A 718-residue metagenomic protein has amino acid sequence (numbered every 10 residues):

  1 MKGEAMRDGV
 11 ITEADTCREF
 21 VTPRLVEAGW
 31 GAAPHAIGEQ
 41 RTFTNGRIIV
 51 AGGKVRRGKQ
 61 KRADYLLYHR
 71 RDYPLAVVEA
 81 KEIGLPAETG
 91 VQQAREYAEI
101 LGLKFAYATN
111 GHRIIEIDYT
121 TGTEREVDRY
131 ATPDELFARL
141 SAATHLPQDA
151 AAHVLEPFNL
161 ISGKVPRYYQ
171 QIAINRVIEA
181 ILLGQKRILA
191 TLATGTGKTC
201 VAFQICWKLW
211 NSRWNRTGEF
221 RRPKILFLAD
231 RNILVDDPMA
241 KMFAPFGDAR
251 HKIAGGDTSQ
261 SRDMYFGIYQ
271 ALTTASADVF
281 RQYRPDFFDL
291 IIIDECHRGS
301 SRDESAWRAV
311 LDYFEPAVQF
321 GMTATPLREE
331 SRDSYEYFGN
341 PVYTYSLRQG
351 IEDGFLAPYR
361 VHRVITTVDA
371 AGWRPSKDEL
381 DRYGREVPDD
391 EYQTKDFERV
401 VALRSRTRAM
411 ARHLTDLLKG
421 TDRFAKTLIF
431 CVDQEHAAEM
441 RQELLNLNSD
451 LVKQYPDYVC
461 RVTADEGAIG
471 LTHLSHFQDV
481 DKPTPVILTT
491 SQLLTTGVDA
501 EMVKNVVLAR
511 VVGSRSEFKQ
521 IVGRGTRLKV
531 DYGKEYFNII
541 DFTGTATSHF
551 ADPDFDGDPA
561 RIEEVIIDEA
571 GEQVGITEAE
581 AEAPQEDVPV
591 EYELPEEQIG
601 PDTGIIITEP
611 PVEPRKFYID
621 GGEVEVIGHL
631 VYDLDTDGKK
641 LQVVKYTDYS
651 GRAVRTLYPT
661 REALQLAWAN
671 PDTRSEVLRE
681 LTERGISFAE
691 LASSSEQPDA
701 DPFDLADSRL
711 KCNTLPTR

Functional and structural regions predicted by a protein language model:
K2-K224, A229, I233-D248, S261-M264 (+3 more regions): ATP-dependent helicase/translocase motor core
A32-G38, K224, M239, P245-D257 (+1 more regions): Conserved RecA-like helicase motor-core motifs
G84, A271, L290, R298 (+1 more regions): Conserved RecA-like P-loop NTPase helicase motor core
K186, L418-K419, A437-M440, L445 (+2 more regions): Catalytic cores and motor modules of nucleic-acid processing enzymes
P238, A275-D278, C296-W307, V498-E501: Conserved ATPase-coupling elements of RecA-like P-loop NTPase cores
D263, Q393-L488: Conserved C-terminal RecA-like helicase domain
Q282-G321: SF2 helicase catalytic motif II
R332-A425: Interdomain helical connector at the RecA1-RecA2 junction of SF1/SF2 helicase-like NTPases
